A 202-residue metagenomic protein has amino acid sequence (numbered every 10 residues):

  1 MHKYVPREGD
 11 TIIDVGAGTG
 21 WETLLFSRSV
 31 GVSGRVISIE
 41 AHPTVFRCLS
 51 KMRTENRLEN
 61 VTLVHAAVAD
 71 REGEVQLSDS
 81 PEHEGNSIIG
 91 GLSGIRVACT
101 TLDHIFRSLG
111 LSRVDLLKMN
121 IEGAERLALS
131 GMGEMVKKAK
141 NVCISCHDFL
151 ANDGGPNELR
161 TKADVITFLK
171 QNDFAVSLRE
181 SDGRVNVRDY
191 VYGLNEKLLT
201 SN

Functional and structural regions predicted by a protein language model:
M1-N202: Phosphate/nucleotide-binding beta-alpha loop and adjacent structural elements of enzyme active sites
